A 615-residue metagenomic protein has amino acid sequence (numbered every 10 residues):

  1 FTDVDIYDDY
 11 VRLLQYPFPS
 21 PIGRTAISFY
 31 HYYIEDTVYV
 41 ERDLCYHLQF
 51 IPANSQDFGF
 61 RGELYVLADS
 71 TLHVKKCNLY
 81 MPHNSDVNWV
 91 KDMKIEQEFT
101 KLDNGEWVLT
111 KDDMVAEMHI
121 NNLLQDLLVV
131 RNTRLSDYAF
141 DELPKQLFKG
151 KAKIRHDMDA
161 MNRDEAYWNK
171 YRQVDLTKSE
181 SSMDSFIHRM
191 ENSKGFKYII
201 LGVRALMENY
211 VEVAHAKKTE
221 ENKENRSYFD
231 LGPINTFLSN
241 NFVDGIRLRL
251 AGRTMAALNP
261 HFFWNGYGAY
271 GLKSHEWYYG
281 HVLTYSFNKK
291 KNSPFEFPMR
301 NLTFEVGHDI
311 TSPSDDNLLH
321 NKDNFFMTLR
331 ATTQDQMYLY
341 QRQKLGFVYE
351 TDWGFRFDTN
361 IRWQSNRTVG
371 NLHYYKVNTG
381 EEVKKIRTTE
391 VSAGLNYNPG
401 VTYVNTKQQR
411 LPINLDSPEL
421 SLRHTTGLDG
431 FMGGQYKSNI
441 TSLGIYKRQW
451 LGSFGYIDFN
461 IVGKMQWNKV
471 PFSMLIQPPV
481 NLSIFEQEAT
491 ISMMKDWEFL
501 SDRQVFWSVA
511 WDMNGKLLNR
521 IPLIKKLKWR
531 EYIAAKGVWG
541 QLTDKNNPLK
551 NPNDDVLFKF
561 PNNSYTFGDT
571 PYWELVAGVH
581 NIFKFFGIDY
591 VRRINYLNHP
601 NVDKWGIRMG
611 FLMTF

Functional and structural regions predicted by a protein language model:
F1-F29: Active-site acidic/histidine clusters and adjacent loop/turn architecture that either coordinate catalytic ions
F1-Y7, F99, T133-Y138, M183-M190 (+1 more regions): Generic hydrophobic, helix-prone segments enriched in Leu/Val/Ile
Y7, S28-D36, I95, L109 (+6 more regions): Generic preference for hydrophobic/aromatic residues in regular secondary structure cores
Q15-F18, G150-F615: Exposed, low-structure sequence patches enriched in small/polar residues
P19-P21, Y32-I34, Y39, D43-F148: Gly/Pro-enriched, hydrophobic low-complexity segments that function as extracytoplasmic propeptides/linkers
A26-Y30, F60-L64, H215-A216, I310 (+1 more regions): Short acidic/polar alpha-helix capping motifs at helix-coil junctions
Y30-D36, R61-E63, Y80-P82, K94-E96 (+5 more regions): Short structured motifs
